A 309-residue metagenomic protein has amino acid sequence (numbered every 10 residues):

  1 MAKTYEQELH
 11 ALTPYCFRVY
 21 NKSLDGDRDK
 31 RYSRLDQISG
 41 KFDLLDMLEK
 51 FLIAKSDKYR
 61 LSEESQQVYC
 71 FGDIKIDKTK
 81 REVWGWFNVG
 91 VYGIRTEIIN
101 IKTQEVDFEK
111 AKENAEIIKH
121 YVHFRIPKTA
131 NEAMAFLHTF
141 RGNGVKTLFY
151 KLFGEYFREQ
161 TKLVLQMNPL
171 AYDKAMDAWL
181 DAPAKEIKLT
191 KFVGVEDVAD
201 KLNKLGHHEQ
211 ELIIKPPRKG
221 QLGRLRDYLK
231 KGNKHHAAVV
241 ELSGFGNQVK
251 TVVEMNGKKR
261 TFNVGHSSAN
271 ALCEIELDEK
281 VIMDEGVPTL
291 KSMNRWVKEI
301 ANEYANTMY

Functional and structural regions predicted by a protein language model:
M1-T103, E109, R141-Y309: Terminal interaction module
F108-P127, D200: Catalytic micro-motifs at enzyme active sites that drive phosphoryl/nucleotidyl and oxygen chemistry
R125-F136: Glycine-rich, often proline-containing surface loops adjacent to acidic residues and nearby aromatics that form
